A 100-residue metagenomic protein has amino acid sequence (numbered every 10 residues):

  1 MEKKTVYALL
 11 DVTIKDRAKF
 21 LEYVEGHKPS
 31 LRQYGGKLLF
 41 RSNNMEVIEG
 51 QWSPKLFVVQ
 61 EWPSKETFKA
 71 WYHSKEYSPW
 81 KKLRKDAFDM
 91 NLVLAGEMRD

Functional and structural regions predicted by a protein language model:
M1-F57, P63-K75, G96-D100: Short S/T/G/P-rich N-terminal loop/turn motif that feeds into the first structured element of a domain
F68-K69, E76-V93: C-terminal structural segments of small proteins and small subunits
